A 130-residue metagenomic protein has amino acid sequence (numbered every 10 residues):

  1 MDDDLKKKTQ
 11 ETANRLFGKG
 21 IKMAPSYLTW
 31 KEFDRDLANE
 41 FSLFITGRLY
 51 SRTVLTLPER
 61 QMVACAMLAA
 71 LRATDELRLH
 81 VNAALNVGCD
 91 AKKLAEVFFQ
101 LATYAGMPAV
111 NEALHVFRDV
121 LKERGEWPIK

Functional and structural regions predicted by a protein language model:
M1-L57, E112-K130: Acidic, glycine/proline-rich low-complexity segments that act as flexible tails and inter-domain linkers
K6, A70, L101-A105: Alpha-helical transition-metal enzyme core signature, strongest for iron centers
S42, E59-R60, L77, L94: N-terminal alpha-helical segment
R60-L68, F98: Short, structured motif recognition centered on aromatic/hydrophobic residues
L68-L71, N86: Short, solvent-exposed interaction modules
L71-R78, A109-N111: Short helix-capping/linker segments at secondary-structure and domain boundaries
L85, C89-K130: C-terminal binding/interaction regions
